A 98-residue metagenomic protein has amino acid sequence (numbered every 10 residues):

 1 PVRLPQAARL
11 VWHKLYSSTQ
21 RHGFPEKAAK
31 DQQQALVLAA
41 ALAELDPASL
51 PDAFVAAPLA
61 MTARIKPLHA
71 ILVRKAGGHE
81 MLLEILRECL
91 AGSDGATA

Functional and structural regions predicted by a protein language model:
P1-A98: Compositionally biased terminal segments of proteins
